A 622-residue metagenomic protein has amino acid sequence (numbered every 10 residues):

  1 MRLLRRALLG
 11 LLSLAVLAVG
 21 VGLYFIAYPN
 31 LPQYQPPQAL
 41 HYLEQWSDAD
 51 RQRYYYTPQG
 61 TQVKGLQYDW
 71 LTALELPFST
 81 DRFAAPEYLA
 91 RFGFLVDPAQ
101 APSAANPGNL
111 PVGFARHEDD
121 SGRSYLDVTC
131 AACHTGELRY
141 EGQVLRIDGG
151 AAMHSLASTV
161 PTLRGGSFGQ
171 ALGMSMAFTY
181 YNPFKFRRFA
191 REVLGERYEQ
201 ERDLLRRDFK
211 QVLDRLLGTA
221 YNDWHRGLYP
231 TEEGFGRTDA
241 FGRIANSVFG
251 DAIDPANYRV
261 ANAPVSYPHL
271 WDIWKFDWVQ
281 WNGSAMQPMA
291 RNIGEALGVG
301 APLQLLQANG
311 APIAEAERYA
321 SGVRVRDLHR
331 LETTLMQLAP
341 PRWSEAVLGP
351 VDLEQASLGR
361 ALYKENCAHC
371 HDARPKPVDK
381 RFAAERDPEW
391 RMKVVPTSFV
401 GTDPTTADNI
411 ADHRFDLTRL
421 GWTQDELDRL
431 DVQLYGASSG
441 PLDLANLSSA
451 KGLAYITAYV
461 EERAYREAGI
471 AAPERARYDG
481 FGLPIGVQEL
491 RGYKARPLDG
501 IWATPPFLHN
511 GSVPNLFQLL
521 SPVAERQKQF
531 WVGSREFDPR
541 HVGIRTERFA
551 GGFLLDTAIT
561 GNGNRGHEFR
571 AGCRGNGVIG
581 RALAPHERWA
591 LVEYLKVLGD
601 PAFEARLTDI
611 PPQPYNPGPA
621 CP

Functional and structural regions predicted by a protein language model:
M1-L3: N-terminal Lys/Arg-rich, disordered targeting/topogenic segments
R6-G10, A18-P622: Periplasmic c-type cytochrome electron-transfer domains
